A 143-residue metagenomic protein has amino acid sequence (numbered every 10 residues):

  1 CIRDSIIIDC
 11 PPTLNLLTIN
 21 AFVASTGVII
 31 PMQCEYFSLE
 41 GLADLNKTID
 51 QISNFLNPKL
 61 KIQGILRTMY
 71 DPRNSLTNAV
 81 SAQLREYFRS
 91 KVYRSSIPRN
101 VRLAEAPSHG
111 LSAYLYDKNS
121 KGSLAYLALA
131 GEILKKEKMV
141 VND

Functional and structural regions predicted by a protein language model:
C1-I2: Short, small-residue-biased leader/transition segments that mark boundaries at the very start of proteins
S5-V101: Conserved catalytic-core segment of NTP-binding enzymes
P98, A104, Y114: Nucleotide phosphate-binding site architecture
P107-L124: C-terminal boundary of histidine-terminating zinc-finger modules
S123-L134: Short, amphipathic alpha-helical "lid/cap" segments that border enzyme active or binding sites
M139-D143: C-terminal helical "lid" subdomain and adjoining coupling/linker elements of P-loop NTPases
